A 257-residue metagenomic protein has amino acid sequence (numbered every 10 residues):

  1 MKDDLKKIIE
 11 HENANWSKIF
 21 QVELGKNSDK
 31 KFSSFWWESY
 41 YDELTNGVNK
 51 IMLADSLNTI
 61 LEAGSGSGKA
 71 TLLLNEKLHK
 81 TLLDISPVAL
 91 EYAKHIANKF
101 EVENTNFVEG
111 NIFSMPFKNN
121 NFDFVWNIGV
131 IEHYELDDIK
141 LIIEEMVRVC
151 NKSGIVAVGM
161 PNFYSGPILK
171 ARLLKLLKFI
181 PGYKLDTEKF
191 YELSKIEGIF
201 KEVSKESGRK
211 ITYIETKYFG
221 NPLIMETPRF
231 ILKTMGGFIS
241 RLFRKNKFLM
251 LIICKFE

Functional and structural regions predicted by a protein language model:
M1-S114, F124-I128, I143: Conserved N-terminal segment of class I S-adenosyl-L-methionine
I8-E12, W16, E23, F32-S34 (+4 more regions): S-adenosyl-L-methionine-dependent methyltransferase catalytic module, highlighting the catalytic core
K69, E91, K118, G166-L169 (+1 more regions): Active-site-proximal flexible loops/turns
K77-H79, V102-N104, S153, G208-Y213: A generic structural signal for alpha->beta connector loops
H95, M115, G198, E202: Surface-exposed charge patches
M115-F117, Y134: Helix-loop segment at the mouth of the active site in Rossmann-fold oxidoreductases, especially SDR/KR enzymes
